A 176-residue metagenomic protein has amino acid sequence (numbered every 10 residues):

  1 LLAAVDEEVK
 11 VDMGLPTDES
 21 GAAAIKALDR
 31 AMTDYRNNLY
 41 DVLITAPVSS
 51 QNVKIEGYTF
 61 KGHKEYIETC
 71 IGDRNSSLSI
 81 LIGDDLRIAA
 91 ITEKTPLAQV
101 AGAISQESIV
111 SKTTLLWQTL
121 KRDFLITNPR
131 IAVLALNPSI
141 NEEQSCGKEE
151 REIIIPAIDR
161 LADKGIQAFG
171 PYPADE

Functional and structural regions predicted by a protein language model:
L1-E176: Anion-binding alpha/beta catalytic cores of soluble intermediary-metabolism enzymes, centered on
